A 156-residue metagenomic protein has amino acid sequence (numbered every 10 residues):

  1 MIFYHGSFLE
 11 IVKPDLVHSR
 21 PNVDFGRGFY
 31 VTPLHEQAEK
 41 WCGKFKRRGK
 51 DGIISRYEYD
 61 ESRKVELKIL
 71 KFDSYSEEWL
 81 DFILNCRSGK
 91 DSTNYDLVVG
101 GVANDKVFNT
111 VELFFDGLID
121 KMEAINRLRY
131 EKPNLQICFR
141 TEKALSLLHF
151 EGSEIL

Functional and structural regions predicted by a protein language model:
M1-V23: Short aromatic-glycine-(Arg/Gly/Cys) micro-motifs in beta-strand/loop hairpins
F3-H5, Y30-V31, R56-E58: Short, conserved beta-strand segments within well-ordered enzyme catalytic domains that often line or immediately flank
L9-I11, K40-G43, Y59: Terminal, compositionally biased segments used for targeting/anchoring and flexible tails
I11-K13, A38, E66: A broad, structure-centric signal for solvent-exposed, well-ordered loop/edge residues that line or flank functional
R20-K44: Extended catalytic/binding region for NAD+/ADP-ribose chemistry, centered on the ART fold
V23-D24, K44-L156: Conserved NAD+-utilizing ADP-ribose enzyme module
